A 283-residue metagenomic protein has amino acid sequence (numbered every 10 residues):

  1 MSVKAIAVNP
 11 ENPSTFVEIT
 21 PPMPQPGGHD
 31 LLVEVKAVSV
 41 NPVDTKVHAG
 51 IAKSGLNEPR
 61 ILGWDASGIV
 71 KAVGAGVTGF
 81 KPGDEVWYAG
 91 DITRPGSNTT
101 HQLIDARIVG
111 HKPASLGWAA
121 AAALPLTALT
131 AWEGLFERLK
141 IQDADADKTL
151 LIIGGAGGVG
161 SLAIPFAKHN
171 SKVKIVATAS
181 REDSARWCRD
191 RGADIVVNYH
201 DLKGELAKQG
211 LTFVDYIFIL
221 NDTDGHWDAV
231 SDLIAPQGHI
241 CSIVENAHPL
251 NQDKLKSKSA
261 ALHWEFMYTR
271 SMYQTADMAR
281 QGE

Functional and structural regions predicted by a protein language model:
P22-S39, I51-T93: Glycine-rich beta-strand-centered segment in the early N-terminal region that forms part of a ligand/cofactor-binding
D84-E85, H101, T149, H239: Residue-level marker of beta-strand positions
T93-A106: A structural motif shared across PLP-dependent enzymes of the aminotransferase-like
S97-N98, A179-W187, A247-Q252: Short, glycine/polar-rich helix-capping loops at beta-to-alpha or helix-loop-helix junctions that flank or form
A122-D201: Mid-domain Rossmann-like dinucleotide-binding core that forms the NAD(H)/NADP(H) cofactor-binding site
D143-A144, R191, V196-H263: Glycine-rich cofactor phosphate-binding loops and adjacent beta1-alpha1 units of small-molecule cofactor enzyme domains
K254-E283: C-terminal substrate-binding/catalytic core of Rossmann-like NAD(P)-dependent dehydrogenases/reductases
